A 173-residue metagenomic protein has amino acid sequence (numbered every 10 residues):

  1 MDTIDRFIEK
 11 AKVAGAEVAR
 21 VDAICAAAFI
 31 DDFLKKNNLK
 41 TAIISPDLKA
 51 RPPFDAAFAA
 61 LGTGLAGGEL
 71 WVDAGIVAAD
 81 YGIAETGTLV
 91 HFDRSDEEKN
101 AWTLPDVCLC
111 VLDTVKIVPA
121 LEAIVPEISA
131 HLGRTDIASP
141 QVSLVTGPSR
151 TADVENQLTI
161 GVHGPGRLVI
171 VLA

Functional and structural regions predicted by a protein language model:
M1-A173: The feature marks the mature, well-folded catalytic cores of soluble enzymes
